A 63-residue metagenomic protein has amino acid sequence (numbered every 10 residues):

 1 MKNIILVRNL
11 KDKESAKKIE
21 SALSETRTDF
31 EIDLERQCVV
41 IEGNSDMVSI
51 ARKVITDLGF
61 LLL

Functional and structural regions predicted by a protein language model:
M1-L10: Short glycine-/aliphatic-rich beta-strand segments at the starts of folded cytosolic domains
L6, D33-R36: A short amphipathic beta-strand at an alpha->beta junction
N9-E25: Short amphipathic alpha-helix segments
L10, N44-D46: Generic structural motif
T28: A basic, amphipathic helix-loop patch mediating RNA/tRNA/ribosome contacts
E31-I32, L58-L63: Conserved short beta-strand edge segments in small beta-sheet-based binding/regulatory domains
Q37-E42: A generic structural motif
D46-G59: Charge-rich, low-aromatic oligomerization/scaffolding segments with amphipathic character
